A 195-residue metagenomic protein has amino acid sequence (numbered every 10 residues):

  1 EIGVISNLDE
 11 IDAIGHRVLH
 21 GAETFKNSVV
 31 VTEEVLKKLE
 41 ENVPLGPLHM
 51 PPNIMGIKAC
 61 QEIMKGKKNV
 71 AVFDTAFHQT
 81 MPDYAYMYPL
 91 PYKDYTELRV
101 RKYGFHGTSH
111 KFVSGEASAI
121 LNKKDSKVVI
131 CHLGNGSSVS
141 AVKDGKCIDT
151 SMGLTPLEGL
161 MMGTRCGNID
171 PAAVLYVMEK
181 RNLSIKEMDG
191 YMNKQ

Functional and structural regions predicted by a protein language model:
I2-G3, I57, Q61, S114 (+1 more regions): Generic structural signal for well-ordered alpha-helical scaffold segments
G3-H49, V70, F77-A85: Short beta-strand-loop/turn "lid" adjacent to the catalytic site in phosphate-handling enzymes
E10, K65-G66, S138: Non-transmembrane, aqueous-exposed alpha-helical and coiled segments at domain scale
K38-G56, C60, E97-V100, S109-K111: A gly/proline- and charged-residue-enriched helix-loop-helix capping module
I57-C60, M64-Q79: Conserved Class I SAM-dependent methyltransferase catalytic core
F77-E179: Glycine-rich phosphate-binding loop of actin/hexokinase-like ATP-binding domains
R181-Q195: A mobile "lid/hinge" subdomain adjacent to the ATP/sugar-phosphate binding pocket shared across diverse ATP-dependent
